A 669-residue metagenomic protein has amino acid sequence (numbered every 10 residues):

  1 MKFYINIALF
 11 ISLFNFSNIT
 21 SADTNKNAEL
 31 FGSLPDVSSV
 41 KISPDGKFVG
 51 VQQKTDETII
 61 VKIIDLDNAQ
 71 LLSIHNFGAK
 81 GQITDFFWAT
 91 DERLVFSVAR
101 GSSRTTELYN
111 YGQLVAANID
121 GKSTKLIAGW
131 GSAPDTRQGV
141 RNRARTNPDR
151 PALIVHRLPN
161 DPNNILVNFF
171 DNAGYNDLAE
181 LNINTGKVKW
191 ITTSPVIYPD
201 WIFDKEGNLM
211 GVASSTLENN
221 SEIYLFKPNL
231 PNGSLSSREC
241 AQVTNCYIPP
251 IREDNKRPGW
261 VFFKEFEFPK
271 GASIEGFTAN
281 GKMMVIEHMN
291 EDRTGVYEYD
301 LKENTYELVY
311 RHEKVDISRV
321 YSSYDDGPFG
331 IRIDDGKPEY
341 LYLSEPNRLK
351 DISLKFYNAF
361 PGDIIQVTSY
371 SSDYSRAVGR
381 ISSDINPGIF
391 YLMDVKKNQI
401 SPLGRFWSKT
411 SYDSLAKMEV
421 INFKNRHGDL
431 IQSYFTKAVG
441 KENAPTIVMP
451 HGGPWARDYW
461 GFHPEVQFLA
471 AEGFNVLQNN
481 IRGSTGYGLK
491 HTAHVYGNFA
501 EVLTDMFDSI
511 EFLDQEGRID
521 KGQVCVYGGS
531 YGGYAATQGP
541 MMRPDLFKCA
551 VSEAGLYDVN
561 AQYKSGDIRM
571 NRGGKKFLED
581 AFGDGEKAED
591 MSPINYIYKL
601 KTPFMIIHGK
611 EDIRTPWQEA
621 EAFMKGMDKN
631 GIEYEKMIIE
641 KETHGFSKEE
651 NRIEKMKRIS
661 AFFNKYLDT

Functional and structural regions predicted by a protein language model:
M1-I5, D668: Positively charged n-region of N-terminal signal peptides that target proteins for export
N6-N15: Bacterial N-terminal signal peptides
T20-A377, D384-N386: Beta-propeller folds
A28, V37, T58, I83 (+4 more regions): Short coil/loop residues immediately preceding or within conserved phosphate-binding loops of NTP-utilizing enzyme
N147-D149, A470, D628: Anion (oxyanion) recognition and catalysis
D200-I202, A213, I331, Y340-V439 (+2 more regions): Non-catalytic accessory segments flanking enzyme active sites
K409-G522, G529-S530, A535, K564-N571: Cap/lid segment of the alpha/beta-hydrolase catalytic domain
I481-T669: Active-site-proximal cap/loop segments of hydrolase catalytic domains
